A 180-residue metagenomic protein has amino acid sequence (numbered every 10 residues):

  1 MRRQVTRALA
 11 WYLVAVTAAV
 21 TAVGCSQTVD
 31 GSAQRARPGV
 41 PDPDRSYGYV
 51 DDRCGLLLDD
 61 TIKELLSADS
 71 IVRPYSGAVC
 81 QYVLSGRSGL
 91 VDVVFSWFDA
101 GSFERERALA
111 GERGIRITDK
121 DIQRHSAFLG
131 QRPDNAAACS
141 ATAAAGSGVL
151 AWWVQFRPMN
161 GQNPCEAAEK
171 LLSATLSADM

Functional and structural regions predicted by a protein language model:
M1-A15: Bacterial N-terminal signal peptides that target proteins for export
V20-G24: C-terminal motif of bacterial Sec signal peptides marking the signal peptidase cleavage site
S26-V29: Bacterial signal peptide processing site
A33, D60-L65, R87-V91, S147-G148 (+1 more regions): Extracellular/mature segments of secreted proteins
R35-R53: Post-signal peptide N-terminal segment of mature Sec-exported envelope proteins
V50-A68: Amphipathic alpha-helical segments
S67-R132: Short, solvent-exposed recognition patches
E112-M180: A short, solvent-exposed beta-edge/loop patch
